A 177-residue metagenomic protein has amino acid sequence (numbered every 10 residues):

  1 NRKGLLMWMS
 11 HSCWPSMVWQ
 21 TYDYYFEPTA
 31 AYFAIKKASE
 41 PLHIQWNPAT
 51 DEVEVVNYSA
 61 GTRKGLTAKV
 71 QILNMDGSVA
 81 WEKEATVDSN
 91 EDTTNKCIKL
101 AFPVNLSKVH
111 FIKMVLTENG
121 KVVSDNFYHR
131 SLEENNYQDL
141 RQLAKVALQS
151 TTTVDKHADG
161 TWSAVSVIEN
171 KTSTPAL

Functional and structural regions predicted by a protein language model:
N1-L177: Carbohydrate-binding surfaces of carbohydrate-active enzymes
